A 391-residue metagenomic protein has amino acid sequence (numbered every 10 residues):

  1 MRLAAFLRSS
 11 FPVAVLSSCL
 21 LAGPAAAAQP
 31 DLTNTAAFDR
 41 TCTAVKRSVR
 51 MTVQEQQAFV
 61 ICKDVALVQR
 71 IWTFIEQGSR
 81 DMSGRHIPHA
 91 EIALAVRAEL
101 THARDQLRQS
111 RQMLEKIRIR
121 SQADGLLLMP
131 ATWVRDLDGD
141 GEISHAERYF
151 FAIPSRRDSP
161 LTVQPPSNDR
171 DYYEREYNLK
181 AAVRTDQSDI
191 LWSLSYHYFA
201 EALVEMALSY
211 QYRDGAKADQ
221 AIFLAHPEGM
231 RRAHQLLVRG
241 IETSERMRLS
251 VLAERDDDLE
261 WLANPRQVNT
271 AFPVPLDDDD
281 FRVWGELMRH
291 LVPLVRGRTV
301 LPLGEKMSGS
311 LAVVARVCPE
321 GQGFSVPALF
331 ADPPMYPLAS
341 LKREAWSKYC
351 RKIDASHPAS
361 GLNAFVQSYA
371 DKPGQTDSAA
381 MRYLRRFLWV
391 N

Functional and structural regions predicted by a protein language model:
M1-L7: N-terminal secretory signal peptides that target proteins for export/translocation
S10-A22: Bacterial N-terminal signal peptides
A22-A28: Boundary at the C-terminal end of the N-terminal hydrophobic targeting segment
A28-D39, C62-D371: Short coil/linker segments at helix-helix boundaries
T35-V49: Hydrophobic membrane-targeting and insertion signals
V49-Q56: Short helix-capping/linker turns of helical repeat alpha-solenoids
S378-N391: Short, low-complexity, Pro/Ser/Thr/Gly-rich segments in the mature regions of secreted, periplasmic
